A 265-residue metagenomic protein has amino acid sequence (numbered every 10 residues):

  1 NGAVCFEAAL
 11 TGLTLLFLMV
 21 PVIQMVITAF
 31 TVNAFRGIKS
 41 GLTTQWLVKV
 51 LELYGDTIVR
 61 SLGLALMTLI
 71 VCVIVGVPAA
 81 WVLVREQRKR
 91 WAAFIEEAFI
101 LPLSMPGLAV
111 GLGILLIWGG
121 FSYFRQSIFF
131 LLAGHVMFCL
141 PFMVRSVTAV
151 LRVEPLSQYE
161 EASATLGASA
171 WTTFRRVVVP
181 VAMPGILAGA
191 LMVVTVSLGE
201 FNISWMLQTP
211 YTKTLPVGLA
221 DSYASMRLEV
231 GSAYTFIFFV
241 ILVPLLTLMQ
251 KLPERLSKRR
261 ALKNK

Functional and structural regions predicted by a protein language model:
N1-A3, N33-A34, W46-L53, L198-L248 (+1 more regions): Interhelical loop and adjacent transmembrane-helix boundary motif in polytopic membrane transport permeases
N1-E7, V82-L83, W91, T148-E160 (+3 more regions): C-terminal transmembrane helix and the adjacent membrane-cytosol boundary/short C-terminal tail of inner/organellar
N1-Q24, I95: N-terminal signal-anchor/first transmembrane alpha helix
E7-A8, D56-R60, G113, I117-M143 (+2 more regions): Loop-to-helix entry region at the N-terminal start of transmembrane alpha-helices in multi-pass membrane transporters
A9-M19, M137, V144-V147, S157 (+1 more regions): Transmembrane alpha-helices
M19-E52, I70, W205-P210, K265: Short membrane-interfacial helix/loop motifs at transmembrane-helix boundaries
F35, S40, T44, W91 (+3 more regions): Membrane-interfacial helix termini and adjacent extracytoplasmic/periplasmic loops of multi-pass transporters
L66-F99, L112-G120, V150, V178 (+1 more regions): Transmembrane-helix boundary motif in ABC transporter permease subunits
